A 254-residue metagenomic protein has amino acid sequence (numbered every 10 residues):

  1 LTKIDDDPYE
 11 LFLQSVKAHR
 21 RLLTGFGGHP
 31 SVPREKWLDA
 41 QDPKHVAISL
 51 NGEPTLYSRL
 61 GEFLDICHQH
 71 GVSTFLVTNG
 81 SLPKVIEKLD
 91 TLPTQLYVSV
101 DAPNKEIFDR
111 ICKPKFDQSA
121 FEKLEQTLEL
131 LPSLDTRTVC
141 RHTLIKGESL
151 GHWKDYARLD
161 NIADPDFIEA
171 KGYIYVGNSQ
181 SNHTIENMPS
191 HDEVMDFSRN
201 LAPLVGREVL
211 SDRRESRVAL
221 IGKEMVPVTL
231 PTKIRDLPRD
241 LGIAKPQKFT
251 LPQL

Functional and structural regions predicted by a protein language model:
L1-Q14: Canonical Radical SAM [4Fe-4S] cluster-binding loop centered on the CxxxCxxC motif and its immediate flanking residues
Q14-S15, L159: Generic alpha-helical secondary-structure signal
A18: Glycine-rich, acidic and aromatic/proline-enriched surface loops and short helix-turn segments that act as binding
L23-D196, N200: Conserved AdoMet/S-adenosylmethionine-binding subsite of the radical SAM
H191-P231: A C-terminal junction/extension of Radical SAM enzymes
V218-L254: Radical SAM enzyme core and accessory elements
